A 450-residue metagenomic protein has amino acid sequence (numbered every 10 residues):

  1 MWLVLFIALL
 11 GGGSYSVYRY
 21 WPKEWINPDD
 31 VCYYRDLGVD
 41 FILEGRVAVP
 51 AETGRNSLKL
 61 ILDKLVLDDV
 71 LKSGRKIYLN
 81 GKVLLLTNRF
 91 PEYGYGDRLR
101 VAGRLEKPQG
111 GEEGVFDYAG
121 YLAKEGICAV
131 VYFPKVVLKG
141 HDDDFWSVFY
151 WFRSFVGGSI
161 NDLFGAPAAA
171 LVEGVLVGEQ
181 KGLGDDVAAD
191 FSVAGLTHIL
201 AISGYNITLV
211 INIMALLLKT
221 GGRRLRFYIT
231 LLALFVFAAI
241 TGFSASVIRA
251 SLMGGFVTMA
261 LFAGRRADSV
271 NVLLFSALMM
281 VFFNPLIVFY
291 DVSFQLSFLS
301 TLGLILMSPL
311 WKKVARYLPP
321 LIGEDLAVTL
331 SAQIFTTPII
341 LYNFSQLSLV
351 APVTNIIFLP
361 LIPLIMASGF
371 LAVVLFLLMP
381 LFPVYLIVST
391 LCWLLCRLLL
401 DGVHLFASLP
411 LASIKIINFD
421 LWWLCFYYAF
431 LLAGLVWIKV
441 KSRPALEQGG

Functional and structural regions predicted by a protein language model:
M1-D30, D40, M214-G221, G303-G450: Transmembrane helix-bundle segments that form internal channels/tunnels in multi-pass membrane proteins, characterized
I7-H198: Membrane-interface helix/helix-cap signal primarily in integral membrane proteins
G45, G103, V175, S203 (+5 more regions): Divalent metal-coordination and catalytic microenvironments
V131, G184-P352, N418-E447: Hydrophobic alpha-helical transmembrane segments in multi-pass membrane proteins
F145-F149, R153, A168, I248 (+6 more regions): Generic structural signal for well-ordered, non-membrane alpha-helical segments in soluble metabolic enzymes
W146, Y150, L176-K181, T241-I248 (+3 more regions): Hydrophobic alpha-helical transmembrane segments
R153, G157, V172, S192 (+6 more regions): Hydrophobic face of alpha-helices
F164-A168, D268-N271, F289, V403-A407: Proline-centered turn/helix-capping motifs that create local helix->coil transitions or kinks
